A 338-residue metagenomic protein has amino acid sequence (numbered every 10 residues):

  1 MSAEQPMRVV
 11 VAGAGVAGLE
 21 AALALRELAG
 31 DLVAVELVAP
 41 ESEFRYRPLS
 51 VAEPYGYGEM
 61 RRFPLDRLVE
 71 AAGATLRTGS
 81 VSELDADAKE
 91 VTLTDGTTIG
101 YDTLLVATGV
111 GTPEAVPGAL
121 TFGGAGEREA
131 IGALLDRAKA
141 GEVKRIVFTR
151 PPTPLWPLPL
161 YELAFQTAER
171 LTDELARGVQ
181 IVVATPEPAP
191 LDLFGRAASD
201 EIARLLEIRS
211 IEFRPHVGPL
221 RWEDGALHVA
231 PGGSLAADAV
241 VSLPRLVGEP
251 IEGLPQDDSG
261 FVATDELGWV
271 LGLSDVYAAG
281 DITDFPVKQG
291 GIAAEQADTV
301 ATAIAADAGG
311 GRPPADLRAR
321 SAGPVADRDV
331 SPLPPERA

Functional and structural regions predicted by a protein language model:
S2-A74, P152-L193: Beta1-alpha1 glycine-rich phosphate/pyrophosphate-binding loop at the start of Rossmann-like nucleotide-binding domains
S2-P6, A74-E162, E169-D173, V241: FAD-binding core/adjacent interface of flavoenzyme oxidoreductases
A34-E36, T75-T92, I99, E169-E266 (+1 more regions): A Rossmann-like FAD-binding core segment of flavoenzymes
L37, L76, A119-T121, F213 (+1 more regions): Conserved beta-strand scaffold positions in the cores of enzyme catalytic domains, especially in NTP/NDP-utilizing
A115-E142, S234-Q296: FAD-site-proximal beta/loop scaffold in flavoenzymes
T153-L155, P159-A176, G260-V262, W269-Y277 (+2 more regions): Active-site substrate-recognition segment that forms the wall of the catalytic cavity or substrate channel
A301-A338: C-terminal, flexible cofactor-proximal segment of oxidoreductases
